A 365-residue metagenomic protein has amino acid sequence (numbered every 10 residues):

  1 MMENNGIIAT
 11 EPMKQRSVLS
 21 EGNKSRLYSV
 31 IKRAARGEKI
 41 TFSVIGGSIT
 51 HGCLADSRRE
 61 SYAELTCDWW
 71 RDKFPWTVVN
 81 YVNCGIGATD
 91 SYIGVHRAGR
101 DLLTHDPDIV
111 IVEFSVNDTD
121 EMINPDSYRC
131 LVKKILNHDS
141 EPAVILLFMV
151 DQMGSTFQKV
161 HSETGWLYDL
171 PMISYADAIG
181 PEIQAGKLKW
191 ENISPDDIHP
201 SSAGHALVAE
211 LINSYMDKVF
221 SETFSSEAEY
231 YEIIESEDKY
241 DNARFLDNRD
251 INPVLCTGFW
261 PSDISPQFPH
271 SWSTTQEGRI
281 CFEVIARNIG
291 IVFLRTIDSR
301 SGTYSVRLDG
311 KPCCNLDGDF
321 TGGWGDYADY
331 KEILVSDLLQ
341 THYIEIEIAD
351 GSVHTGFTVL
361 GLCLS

Functional and structural regions predicted by a protein language model:
M1-V44, T50-S57, R71-T77, K187 (+2 more regions): N-terminal secretory targeting modules
G22-I31, E64-C67, S91-T104, D126-K134 (+1 more regions): Alpha-helical scaffolding within the catalytic cores of extracellular/periplasmic polymer-degrading hydrolases
T41-I45, N80-G85, I109-F114, A143-F148 (+1 more regions): Structural recognition of the beta-strand scaffold that forms the well-ordered cores of secreted hydrolase catalytic
F42, A55-R59, A63, S91 (+6 more regions): Solvent-exposed, acidic/flexible segments
S43-I45, H51, S91-P125: Oxyanion-hole/transition-state-stabilizing segment in secreted/luminal serine hydrolases and related acyltransferases
S48-H51, I86-S91, S115-E121, P142 (+3 more regions): Solvent-exposed loop/turn segments at secondary-structure junctions within structured extracellular/periplasmic domains
A63-Y92: Mobile, glycine- and charge-enriched loop segments and immediately flanking short secondary-structure elements within
K134-Y230: Contiguous mid-protein beta-loop-alpha structural module that forms a pocket-lining wall or clamp of enzyme active
